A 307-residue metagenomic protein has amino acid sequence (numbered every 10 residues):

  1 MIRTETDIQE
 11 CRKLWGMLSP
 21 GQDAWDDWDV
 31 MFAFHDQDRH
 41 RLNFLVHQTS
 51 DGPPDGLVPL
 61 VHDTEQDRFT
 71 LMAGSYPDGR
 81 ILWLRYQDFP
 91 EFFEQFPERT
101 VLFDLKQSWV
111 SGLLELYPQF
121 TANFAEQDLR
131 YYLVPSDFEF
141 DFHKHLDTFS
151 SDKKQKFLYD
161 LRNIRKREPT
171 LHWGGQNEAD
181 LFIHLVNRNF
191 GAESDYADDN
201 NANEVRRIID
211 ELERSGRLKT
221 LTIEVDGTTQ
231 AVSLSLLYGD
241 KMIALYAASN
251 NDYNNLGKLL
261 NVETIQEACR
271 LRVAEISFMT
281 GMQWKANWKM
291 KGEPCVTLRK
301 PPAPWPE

Functional and structural regions predicted by a protein language model:
M1, P302-E307: Membrane-proximal basic amphipathic "stem/tether" segments
I2-D67, Q107-R130, F140, H145-Y253: A conserved beta-strand-loop-helix scaffold within acyl/acetyltransferase catalytic domains
H62-Q127, G239-T297: Acyl-donor binding region in acyl/amide transferases
F103, V134-S136, G174: A structural detector for beta-sheet-dominated domains
V134-P135, R299-P304: Short beta-strand-to-coil "C-cap" segments at the C-terminal boundary of structured domains/repeats, marking
E139-D141, P294-C295: Short, charged/polar, Gly/Pro-enriched secondary-structure boundary elements
